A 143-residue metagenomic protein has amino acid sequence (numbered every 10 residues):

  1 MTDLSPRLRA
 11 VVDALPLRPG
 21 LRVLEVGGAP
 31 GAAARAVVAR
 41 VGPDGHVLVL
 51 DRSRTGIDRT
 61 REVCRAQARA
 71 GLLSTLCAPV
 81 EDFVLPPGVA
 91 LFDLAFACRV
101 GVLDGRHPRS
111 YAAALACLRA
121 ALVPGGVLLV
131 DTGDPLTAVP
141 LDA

Functional and structural regions predicted by a protein language model:
T2-G20: Conserved alpha-helix/loop element of class I SAM-dependent methyltransferases that forms part of the SAM/SAH-binding
P30-G42: Conserved SAM-binding loop of SAM-dependent methyltransferases across substrates and taxa, primarily the Class I
S53: Conserved SAM/SAH-binding beta-strand->alpha-helix loop
R69-E81: Conserved SAM-binding strand-loop segment of SAM-dependent methyltransferases
E81, L85-A95: A short acidic, Gly/Pro-enriched loop at the edge of an enzyme's catalytic core that lines a small-molecule cofactor
F92-P108: A short SAM/SAH-binding and catalytic strip from SAM-dependent methyltransferases
S110-P124: A short glycine-rich, Lys/Arg-flanked "PGG" loop and its adjoining helix->strand segment in the class I
G125-T132: Conserved beta-strand signature within the Rossmann-like core of class I S-adenosyl-L-methionine
